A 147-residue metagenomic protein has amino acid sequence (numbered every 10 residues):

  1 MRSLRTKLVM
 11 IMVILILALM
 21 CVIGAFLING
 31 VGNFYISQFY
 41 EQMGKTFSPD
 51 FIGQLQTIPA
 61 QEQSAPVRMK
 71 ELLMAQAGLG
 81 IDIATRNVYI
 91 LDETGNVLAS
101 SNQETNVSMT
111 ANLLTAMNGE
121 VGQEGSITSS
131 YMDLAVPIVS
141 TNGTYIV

Functional and structural regions predicted by a protein language model:
M1-R2, A65, S130, V147: Juxtamembrane loop-helix boundary motifs flanking transmembrane segments in multi-pass membrane proteins
R2-N96, N102-Q103: Juxtamembrane segments flanking the first transmembrane helix of membrane-anchored signal-transduction proteins
S3, I83-A84, M109, Y131 (+1 more regions): Short, solvent-exposed coil/turn segments
D50-G53, G119, I138: Short alpha-helical scaffold segments that flank and stabilize functional sites
P66, K70, N96, S100-M132: Extracytoplasmic/periplasmic sensor domains and loops in membrane signaling proteins
L79-G80, G125, V136-P137: Short secondary-structure boundary/capping segments
T128-V139, T144-V147: A short beta-strand signature within small-molecule sensing/ligand-binding domains used in signal transduction
